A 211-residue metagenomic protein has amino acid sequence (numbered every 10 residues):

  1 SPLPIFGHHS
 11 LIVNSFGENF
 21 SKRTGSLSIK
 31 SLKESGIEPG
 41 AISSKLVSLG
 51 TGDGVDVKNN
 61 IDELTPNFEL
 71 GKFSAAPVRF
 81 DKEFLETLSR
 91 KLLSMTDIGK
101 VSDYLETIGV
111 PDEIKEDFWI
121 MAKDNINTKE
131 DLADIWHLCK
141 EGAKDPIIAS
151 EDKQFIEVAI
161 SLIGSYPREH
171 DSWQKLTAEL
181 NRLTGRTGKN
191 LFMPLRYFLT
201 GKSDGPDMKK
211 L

Functional and structural regions predicted by a protein language model:
L3-A143, T200-L211: Catalytic adenosine-cofactor/nucleotide-binding cores of aminoacyl-tRNA synthetases and other
T107, D112-E116, K129-L211: Basic, alpha-helical terminal appendages of large translation-related enzymes
